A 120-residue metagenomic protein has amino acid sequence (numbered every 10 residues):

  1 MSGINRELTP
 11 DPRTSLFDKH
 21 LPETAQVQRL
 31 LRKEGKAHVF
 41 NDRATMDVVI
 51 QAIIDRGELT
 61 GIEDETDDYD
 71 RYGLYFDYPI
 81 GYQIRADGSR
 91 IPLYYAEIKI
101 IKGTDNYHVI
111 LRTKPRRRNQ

Functional and structural regions predicted by a protein language model:
M1-Q120: Functional cores of ribonucleases/endoribonucleases
